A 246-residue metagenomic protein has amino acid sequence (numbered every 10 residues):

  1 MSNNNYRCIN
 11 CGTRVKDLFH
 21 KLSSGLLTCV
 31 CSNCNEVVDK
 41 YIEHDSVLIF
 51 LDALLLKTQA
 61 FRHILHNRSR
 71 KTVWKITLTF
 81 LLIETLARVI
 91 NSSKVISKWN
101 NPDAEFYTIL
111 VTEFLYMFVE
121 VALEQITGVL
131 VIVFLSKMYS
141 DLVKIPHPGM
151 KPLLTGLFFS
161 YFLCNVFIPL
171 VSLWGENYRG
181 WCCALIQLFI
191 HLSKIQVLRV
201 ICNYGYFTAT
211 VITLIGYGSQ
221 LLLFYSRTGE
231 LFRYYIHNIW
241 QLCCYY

Functional and structural regions predicted by a protein language model:
M1-I64: N-terminal cysteine/histidine-rich coordination modules
M1-Y6, K98, Y235-Y246: Extracellular/lumenal N-termini and interhelical loops of multi-pass eukaryotic membrane proteins
S2, G25, L51, A122-Q125 (+1 more regions): Intrinsic disorder
I9-G12, D17-L27, N33, F114-L115 (+4 more regions): Preference for well-ordered, secondary-structure-rich cores of eukaryotic proteins
F19, I42, K57, L65-R68 (+5 more regions): Eukaryotic basic, amphipathic alpha-helical target segments in cytosolic regions
N33-V38, K57, A104-V111, P169-G175 (+1 more regions): Short amphipathic alpha-helical segments, especially helix-boundary/capping motifs
K40-P146: Extended interfacial segments that mediate partner engagement and assembly in macromolecular machines
V129, V133-H237: Hydrophobic alpha-helical transmembrane segments and adjacent short intramembrane/lumenal linkers of inner/organellar
